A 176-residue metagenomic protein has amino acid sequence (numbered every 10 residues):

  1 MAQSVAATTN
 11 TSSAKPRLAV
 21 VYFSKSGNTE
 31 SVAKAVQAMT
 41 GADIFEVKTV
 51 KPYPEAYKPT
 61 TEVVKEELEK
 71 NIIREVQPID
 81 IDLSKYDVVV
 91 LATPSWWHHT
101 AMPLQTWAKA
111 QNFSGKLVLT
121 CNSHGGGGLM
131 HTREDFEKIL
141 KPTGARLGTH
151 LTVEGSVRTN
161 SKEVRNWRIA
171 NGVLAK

Functional and structural regions predicted by a protein language model:
A2-L91, H98-T100, Q105, E163-K176: N-terminal beta1-alpha1-beta2 submodule of the flavodoxin-like/Rossmannoid cofactor-binding fold
L18, L117-L119: Hydrophobic beta-strand segments of well-ordered beta-sheets in folded domains
A42, K116, A145: Short glycine/serine/threonine/alanine-rich loop segments
S84, K109-G115, G127, K141-P142: Short, conserved loop/helix-junction motifs that constitute active-site signature segments in enzyme catalytic cores
L91-A92, T120: Redox-cofactor binding/interface segments in oxidoreductases and associated redox assembly factors
T106-K109, F136-K138: Glycine-rich, phosphate-binding/catalytic loops in enzymes
L119-R158: Short, glycine-/small-residue-rich phosphate/pyrophosphate-handling segment
